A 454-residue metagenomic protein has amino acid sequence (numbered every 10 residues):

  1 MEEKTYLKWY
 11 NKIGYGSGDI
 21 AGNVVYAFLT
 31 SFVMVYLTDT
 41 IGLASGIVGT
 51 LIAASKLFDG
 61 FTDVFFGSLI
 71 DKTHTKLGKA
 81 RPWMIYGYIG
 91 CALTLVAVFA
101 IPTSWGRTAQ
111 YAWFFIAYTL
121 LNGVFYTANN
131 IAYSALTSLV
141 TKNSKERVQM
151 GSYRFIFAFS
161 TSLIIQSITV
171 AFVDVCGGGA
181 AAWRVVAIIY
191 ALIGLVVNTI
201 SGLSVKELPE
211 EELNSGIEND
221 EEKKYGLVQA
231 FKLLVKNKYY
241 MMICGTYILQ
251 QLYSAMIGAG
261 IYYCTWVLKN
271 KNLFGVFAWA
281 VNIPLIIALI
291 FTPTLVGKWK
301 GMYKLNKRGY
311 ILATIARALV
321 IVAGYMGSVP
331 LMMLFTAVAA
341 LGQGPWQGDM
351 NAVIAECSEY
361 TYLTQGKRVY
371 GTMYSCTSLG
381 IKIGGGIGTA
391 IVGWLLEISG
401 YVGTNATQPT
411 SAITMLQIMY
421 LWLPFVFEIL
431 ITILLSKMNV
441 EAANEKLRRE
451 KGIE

Functional and structural regions predicted by a protein language model:
E2-E454: Membrane-embedded alpha-helical bundles of multi-pass transporters/translocases, especially carrier/permease families
